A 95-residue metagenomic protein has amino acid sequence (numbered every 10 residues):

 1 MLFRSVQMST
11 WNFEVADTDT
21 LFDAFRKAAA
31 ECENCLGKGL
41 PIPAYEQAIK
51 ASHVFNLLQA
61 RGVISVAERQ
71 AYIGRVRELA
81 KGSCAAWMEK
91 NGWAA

Functional and structural regions predicted by a protein language model:
S5: Structured mid-domain segments that build the active-site/substrate or prosthetic-cofactor binding neighborhood
S9-T10, A80: Charged, cofactor-coupling segments
W11-Y45: Extended, compositionally biased non-globular segments
T18, P41-A48, V66-R69, I73: Conserved phosphate/pyrophosphate-binding and hydrolysis machinery centered on Walker-type P-loop NTPases, extending
D23-K27, I42-A60, V76-L79: Core structural elements
N34-K38, L57-I64: General structural signal for alpha-helix termini and helix-helix connectors
A60, I64, E68-A95: Short, amphipathic C-terminal "tail helix"
